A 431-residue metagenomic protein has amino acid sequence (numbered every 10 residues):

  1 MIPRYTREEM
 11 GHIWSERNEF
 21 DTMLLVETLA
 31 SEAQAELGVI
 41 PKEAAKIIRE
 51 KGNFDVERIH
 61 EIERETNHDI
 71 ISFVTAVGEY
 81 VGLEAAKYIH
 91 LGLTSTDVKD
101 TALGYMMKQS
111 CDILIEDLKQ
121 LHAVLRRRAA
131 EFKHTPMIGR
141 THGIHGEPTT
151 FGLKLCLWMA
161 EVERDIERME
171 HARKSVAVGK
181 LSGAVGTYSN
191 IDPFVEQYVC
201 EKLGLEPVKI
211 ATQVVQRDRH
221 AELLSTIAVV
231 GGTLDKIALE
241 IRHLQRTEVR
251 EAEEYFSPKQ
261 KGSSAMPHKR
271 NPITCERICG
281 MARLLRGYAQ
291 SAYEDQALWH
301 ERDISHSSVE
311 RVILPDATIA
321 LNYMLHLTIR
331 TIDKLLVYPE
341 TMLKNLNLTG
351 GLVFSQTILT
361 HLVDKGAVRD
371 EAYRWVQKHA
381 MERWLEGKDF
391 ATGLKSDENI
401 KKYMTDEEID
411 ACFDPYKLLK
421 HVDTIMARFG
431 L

Functional and structural regions predicted by a protein language model:
M1-S182, Y188, D192-Y198, P207 (+3 more regions): A helix-coil-helix interface module used to build multimeric assemblies and to scaffold catalytic/cofactor sites
M1-T22, V26, I62-T66, M266-L431: Glycine-rich cofactor/substrate-binding loops
A33, A76, Y80, V124 (+16 more regions): Generic, well-ordered alpha-helical scaffold segments in large soluble proteins
I40, V249-R250, V368: Conserved hydrophobic residue
K108-I115, K119, R126, C156-M159 (+8 more regions): Short amphipathic alpha-helical segments with heptad-repeat character
E131-H134, R168-H171, S175, L205-K209 (+7 more regions): Conserved helix-loop functional segments at active or binding sites
L153, A221-V229, T357-K365: Short, well-ordered beta-strand elements within core beta-sheets of diverse protein domains
E196-A289: Acidic, glycine-rich loop-and-beta core segments that form the ion-binding/anion-interacting portion of active sites
